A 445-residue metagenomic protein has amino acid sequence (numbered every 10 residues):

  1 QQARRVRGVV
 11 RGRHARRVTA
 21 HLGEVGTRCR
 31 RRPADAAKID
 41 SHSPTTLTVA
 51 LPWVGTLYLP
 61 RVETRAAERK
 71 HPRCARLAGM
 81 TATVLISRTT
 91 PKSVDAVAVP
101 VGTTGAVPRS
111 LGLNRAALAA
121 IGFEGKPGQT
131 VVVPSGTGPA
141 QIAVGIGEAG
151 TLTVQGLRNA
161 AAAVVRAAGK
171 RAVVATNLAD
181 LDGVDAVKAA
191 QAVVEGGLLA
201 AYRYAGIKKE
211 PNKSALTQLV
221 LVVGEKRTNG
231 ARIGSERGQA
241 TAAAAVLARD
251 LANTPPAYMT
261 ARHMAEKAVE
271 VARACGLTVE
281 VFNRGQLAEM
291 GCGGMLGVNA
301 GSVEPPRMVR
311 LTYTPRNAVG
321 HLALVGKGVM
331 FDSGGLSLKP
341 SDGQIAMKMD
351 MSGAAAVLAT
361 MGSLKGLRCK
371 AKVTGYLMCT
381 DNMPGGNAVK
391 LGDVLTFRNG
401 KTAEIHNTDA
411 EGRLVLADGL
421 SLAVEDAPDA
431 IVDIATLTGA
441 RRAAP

Functional and structural regions predicted by a protein language model:
A3, A15, T19-A20, T27 (+2 more regions): Short linear motifs in low-complexity or flexible loops
V6-V10, V18, V25, Y58 (+1 more regions): Hydrophobic alpha-helical signal/anchor motif
G12-R13, R32-D35, V49: Periodic, rod-like helical contexts
A78-G328: Short amphipathic alpha-helical segment within the helicase RecA-like ATPase core that mediates nucleic-acid
A106, G128, A265-P445: A generic structural signal for tightly packed, nonpolar segments enriched in small/aliphatic residues
